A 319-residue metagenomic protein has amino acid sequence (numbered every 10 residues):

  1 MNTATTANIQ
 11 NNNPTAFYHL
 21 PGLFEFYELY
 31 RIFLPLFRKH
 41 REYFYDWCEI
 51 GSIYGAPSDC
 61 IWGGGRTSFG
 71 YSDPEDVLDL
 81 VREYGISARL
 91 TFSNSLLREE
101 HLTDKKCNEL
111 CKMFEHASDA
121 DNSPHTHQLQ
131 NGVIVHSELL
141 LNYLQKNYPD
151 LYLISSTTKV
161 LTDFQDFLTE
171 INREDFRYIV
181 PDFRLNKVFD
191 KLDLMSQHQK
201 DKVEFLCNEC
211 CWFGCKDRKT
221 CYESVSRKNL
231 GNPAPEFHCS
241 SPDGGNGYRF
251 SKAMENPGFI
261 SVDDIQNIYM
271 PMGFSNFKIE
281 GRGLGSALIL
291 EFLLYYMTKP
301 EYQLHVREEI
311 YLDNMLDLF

Functional and structural regions predicted by a protein language model:
N2-E170, D175-F319: Active-site pocket-lining/capping segments in soluble small-molecule metabolic enzymes
